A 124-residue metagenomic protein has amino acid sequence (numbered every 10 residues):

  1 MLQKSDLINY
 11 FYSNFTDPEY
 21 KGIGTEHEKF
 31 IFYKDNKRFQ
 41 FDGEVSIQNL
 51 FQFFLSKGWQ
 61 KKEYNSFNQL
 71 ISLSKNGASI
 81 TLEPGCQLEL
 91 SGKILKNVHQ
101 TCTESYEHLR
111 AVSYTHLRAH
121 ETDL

Functional and structural regions predicted by a protein language model:
M1-S13: Short, Gly/Pro- and small/polar-rich lid/capping loops
F11-F30: N-terminal-proximal low-complexity accessory segments that begin disordered and transition into the first
H27, F53-H99: Polyanion/phosphate-binding surface patch
Y33-R38, I94-Q100: A generic structural motif
R38-W59: N-terminal cap/recognition module
C102, L109-V112: Hydrophobic alpha-helical hairpins/lids featuring a short glycine-rich hinge
E107-R110, L117-R118: A contiguous catalytic/ligand-binding core that recognizes phosphate-bearing ligands
H116, E121-L124: Single conserved hydrophobic/aromatic residue that forms the stacking wall/gate of nucleotide- or nucleobase-binding
